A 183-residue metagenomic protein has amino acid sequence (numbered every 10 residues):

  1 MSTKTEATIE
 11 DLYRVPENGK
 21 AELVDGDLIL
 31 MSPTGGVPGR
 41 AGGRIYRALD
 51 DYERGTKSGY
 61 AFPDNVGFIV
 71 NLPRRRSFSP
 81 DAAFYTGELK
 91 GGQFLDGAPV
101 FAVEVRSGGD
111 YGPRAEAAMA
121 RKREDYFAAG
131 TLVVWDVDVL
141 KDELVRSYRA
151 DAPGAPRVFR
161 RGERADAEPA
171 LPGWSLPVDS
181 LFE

Functional and structural regions predicted by a protein language model:
M1-E183: Gly/Pro/Ser/Thr-rich low-complexity, intrinsically disordered segments predominantly at protein N-termini
